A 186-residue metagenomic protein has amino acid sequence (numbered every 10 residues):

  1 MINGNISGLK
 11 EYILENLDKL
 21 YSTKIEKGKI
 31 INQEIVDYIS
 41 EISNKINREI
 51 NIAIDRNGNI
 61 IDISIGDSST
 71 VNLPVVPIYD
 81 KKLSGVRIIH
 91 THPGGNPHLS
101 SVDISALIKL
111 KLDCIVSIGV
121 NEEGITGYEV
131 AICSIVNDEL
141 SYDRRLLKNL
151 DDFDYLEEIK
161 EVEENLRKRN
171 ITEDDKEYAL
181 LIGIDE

Functional and structural regions predicted by a protein language model:
M1-K82, K148-E186: Glycine-rich short-loop/terminal segments
E49-N51, V86, D113: Residue-level detector of short, conserved catalytic/binding motifs and their immediate flanks
I61-D62, G124-G127: Generic structural signal for well-ordered beta-strand positions
I63-K111: Short HxH-centered metal-ligating active-site micro-motif
H92-P93, I118-I125: Short beta-alpha junction loops
V102, E129-S134: Short, aromatic/basic amphipathic alpha-helical patches
L112-I118: A short amphipathic beta-strand at an alpha->beta junction
I132-L150: Acidic, Ser/Thr-rich peripheral helices and adjacent loops at domain boundaries
